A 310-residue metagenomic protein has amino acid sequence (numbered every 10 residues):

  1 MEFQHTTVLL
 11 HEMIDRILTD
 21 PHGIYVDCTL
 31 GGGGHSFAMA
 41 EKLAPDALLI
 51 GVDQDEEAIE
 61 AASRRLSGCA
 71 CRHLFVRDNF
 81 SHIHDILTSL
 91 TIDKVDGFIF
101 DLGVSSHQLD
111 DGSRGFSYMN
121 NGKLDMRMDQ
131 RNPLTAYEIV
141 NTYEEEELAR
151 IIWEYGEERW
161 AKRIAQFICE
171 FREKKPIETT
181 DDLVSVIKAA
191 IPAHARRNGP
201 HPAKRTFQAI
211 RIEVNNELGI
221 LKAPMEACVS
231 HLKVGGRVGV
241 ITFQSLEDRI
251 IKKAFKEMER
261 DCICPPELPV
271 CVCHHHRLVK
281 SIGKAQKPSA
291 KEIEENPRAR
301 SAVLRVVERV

Functional and structural regions predicted by a protein language model:
M1-V310: S-adenosyl-L-methionine-dependent methyltransferase catalytic core, i.e., the SAM/SAH-binding region
